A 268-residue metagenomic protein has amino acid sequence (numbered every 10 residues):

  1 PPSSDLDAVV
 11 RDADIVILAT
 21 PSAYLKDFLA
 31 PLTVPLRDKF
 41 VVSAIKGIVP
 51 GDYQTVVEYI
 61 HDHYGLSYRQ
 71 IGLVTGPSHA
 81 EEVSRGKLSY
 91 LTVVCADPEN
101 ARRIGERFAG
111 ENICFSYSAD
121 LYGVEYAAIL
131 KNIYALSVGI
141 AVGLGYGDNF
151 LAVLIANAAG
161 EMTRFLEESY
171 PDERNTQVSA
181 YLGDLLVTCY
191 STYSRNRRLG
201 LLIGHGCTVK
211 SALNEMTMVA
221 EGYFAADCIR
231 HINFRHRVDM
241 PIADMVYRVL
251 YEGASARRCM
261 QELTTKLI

Functional and structural regions predicted by a protein language model:
S3, A19-S22, K26, P35 (+16 more regions): Electropositive phosphate-/nucleotide-binding environments in soluble metabolic enzymes
S3-R11, I15-G86, I104-E106: Rossmann-like NAD(P)(H) cofactor-binding subdomain of soluble oxidoreductases
D5, T20-P21, A44-K46, V74-P77 (+5 more regions): Fold-independent oxyanion-binding glycine-rich loops and adjacent beta-strand/coil segments at enzyme active sites
R11-D12, L130, L182: Alpha-helix C-terminal capping/helix-to-coil transition sites in glycosyltransferase folds
Y24, P35, Y59-R69, L88-N175: Internal alpha-helical scaffold of NAD(P)-dependent oxidoreductase catalytic cores
S43, R69-T75, F115-A119, Q177 (+1 more regions): General beta-strand structural signal in soluble alpha/beta enzymes
V138-V142, E167-I268: NAD(P)-dependent Rossmann-like dehydrogenase/reductase catalytic/cofactor-binding core
